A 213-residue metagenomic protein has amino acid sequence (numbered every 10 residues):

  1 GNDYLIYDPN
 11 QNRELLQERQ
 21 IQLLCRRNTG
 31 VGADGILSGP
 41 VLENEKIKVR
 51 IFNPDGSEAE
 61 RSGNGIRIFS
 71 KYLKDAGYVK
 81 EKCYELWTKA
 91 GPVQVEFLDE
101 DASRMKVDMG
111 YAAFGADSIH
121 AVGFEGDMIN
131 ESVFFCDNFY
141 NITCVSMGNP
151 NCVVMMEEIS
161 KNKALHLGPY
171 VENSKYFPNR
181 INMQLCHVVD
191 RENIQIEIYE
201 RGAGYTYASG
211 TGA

Functional and structural regions predicted by a protein language model:
N2-D101, C152-A213: A glycine-rich beta-to-alpha transition motif near the start of alpha/beta enzyme domains, typified by
Y78, T88-M156: ATP-dependent small-molecule kinase catalytic core of the GHMP/sugar-kinase superfamily and closely related
